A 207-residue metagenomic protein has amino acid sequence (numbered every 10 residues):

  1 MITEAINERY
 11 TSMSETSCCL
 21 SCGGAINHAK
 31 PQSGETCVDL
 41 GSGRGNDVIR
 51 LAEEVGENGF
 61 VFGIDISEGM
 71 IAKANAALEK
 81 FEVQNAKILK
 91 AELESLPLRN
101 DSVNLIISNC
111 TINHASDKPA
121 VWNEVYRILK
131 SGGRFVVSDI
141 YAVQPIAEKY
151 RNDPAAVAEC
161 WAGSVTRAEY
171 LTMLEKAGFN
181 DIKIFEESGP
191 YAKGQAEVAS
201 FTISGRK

Functional and structural regions predicted by a protein language model:
R9, T16-T36, N46, R50-E54: Conserved alpha-helix/loop element of class I SAM-dependent methyltransferases that forms part of the SAM/SAH-binding
T36-S95: Class I SAM-dependent methyltransferase SAM/SAH-binding core
E94-L105: A short acidic, Gly/Pro-enriched loop at the edge of an enzyme's catalytic core that lines a small-molecule cofactor
N104-D117: A short SAM/SAH-binding and catalytic strip from SAM-dependent methyltransferases
P119-R134: A short glycine-rich, Lys/Arg-flanked "PGG" loop and its adjoining helix->strand segment in the class I
A142-W161: Short, glycine-/aromatic-enriched active-site segment of Class I SAM-dependent methyltransferases
G163-A177: Short alpha-helix
P190-K207: Core SAM-dependent methyltransferase catalytic element
